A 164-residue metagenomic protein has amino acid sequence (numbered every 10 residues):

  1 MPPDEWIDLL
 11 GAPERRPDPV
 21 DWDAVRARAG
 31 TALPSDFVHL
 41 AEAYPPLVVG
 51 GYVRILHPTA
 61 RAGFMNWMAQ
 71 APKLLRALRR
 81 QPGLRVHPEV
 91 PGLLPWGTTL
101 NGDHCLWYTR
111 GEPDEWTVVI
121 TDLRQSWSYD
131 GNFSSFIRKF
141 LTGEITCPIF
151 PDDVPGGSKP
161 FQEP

Functional and structural regions predicted by a protein language model:
M1-D103, F161-P164: A surface-exposed partner-binding patch
T99-N101, L123, I145: Generic structural motif
D103-R110: Short, surface-exposed beta-strand/loop micro-motifs that present aromatic residues
R110-P113, F133-S135: A short, sequence-level motif marking secondary-structure junctions
D114-T121: Short polybasic amphipathic segments
S126-I149: Compact, glycine/acidic-enriched structural inserts
G156-G157: Charged interaction scaffolds used for protein-protein
